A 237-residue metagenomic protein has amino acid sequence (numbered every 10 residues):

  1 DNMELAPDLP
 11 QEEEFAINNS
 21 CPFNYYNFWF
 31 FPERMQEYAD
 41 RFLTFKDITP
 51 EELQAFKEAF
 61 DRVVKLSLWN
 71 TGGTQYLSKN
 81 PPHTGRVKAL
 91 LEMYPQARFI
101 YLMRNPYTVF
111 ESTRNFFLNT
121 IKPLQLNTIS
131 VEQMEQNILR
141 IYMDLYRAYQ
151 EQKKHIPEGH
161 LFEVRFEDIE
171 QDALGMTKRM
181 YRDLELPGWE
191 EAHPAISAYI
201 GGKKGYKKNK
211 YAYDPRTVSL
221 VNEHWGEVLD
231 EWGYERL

Functional and structural regions predicted by a protein language model:
D1-Y76: PAPS-dependent sulfation machinery
K46, E51-K57, L68, R114-L237: PAPS-dependent sulfotransferases, especially Golgi type II membrane carbohydrate sulfotransferases
A59, P82-G85, D144: Short, conserved clusters of charged catalytic residues that mark active-site and nucleotide-handling motifs
V63, R86-A89: Short, hydrophobic/aromatic alpha-helical segments in well-folded domains
N70-T74, M93-A97, E158: Short, well-ordered loop/turn elements at secondary-structure boundaries
L77-P81, F166: Short His-Asn-centered micro-motif
K79-N80, L90-N115: Conserved phosphate-donor/acceptor-positioning beta-strand/loop module used by diverse small-molecule
H83-V87, Y107-F110, E170-A173: Flexible loop/turn segments at secondary-structure boundaries
